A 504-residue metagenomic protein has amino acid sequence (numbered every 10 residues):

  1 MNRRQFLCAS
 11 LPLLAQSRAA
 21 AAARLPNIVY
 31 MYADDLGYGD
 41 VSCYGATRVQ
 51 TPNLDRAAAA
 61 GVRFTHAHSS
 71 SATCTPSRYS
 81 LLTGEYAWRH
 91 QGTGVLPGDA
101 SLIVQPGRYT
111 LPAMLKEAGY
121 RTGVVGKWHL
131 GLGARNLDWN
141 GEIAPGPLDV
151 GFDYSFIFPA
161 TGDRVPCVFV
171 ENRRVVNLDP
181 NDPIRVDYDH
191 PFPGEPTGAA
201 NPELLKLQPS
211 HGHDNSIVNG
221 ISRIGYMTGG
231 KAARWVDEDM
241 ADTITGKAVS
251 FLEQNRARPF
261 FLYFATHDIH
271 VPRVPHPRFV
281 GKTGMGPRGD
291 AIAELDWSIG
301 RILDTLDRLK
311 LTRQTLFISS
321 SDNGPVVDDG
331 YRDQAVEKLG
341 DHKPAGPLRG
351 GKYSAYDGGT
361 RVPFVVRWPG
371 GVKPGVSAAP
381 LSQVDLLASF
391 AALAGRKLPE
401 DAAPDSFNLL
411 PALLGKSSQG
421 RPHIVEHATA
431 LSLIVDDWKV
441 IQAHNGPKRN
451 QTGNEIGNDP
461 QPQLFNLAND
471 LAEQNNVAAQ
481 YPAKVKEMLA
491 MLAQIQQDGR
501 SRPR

Functional and structural regions predicted by a protein language model:
N2-A15, A20-Q463, L471-R504: Formylglycine-dependent sulfatase
